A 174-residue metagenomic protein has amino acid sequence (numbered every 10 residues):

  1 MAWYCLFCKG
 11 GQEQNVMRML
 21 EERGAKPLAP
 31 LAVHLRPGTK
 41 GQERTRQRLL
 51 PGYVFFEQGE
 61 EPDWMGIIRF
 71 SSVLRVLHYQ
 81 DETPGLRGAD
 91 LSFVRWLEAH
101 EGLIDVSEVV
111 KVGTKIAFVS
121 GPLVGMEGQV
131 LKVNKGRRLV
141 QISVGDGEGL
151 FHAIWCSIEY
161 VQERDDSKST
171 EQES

Functional and structural regions predicted by a protein language model:
M1-A117, V130, Q141-S174: Acidic-enriched and Gly/Ser
G121-L123, V133-R138: Short, conserved beta-turn/loop elements at beta-strand boundaries and strand-helix junctions
